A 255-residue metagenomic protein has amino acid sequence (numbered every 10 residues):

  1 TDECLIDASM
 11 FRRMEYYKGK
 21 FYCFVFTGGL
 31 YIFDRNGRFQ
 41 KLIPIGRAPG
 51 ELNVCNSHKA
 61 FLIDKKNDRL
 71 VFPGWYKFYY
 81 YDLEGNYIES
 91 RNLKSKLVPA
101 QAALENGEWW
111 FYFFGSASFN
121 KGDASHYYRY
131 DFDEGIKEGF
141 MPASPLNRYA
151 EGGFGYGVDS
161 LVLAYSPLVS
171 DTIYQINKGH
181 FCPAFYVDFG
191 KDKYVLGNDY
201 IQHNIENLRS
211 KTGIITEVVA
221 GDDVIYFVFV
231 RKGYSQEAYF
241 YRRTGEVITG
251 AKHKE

Functional and structural regions predicted by a protein language model:
T1-L5, I43-V54, L93-L97, E134-G152 (+2 more regions): Surface-exposed loop and turn segments in beta-propeller and other repeat-based domains that flank or scaffold
D2-Y17, Y22, F26-R69: Blade-loop segments of beta-propeller domains
A8-R13, L52-L62, S95-E105, N147-G155 (+2 more regions): Repeated scaffold domains used in trafficking and secretory/extracellular systems, primarily beta-propellers
E15-F26, L62-D64, D68-G74, G107-K121 (+3 more regions): Short beta-strand elements that form the blades of beta-propeller/WD-repeat-like and other beta-sheet-rich scaffold
N36-F39, R47, E84-Y87, F132-I136 (+2 more regions): Short coil turn/linker residues within repeat-based beta-strand modules
F78-D82, D123-D133, Q236-E246: Beta-propeller blade signature
G122-K178: Loop-centered beta-sheet repeat module
F229-E255: C-terminal closing repeat unit and adjoining cap/tail of repeat-based domains
